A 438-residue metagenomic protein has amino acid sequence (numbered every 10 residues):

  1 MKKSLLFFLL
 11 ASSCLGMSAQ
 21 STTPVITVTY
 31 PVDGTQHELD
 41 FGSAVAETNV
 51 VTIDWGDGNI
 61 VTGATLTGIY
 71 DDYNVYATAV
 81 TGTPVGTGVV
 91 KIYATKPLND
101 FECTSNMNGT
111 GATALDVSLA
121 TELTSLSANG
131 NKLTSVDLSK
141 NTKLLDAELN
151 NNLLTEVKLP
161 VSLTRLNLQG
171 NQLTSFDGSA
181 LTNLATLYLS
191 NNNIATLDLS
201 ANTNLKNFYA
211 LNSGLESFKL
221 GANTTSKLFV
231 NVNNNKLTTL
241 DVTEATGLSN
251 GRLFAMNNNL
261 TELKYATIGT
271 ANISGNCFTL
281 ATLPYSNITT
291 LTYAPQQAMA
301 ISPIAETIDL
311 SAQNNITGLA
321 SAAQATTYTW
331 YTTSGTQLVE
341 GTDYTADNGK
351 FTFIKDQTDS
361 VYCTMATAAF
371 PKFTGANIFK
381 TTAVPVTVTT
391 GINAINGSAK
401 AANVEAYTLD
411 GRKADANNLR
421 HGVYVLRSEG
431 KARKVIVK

Functional and structural regions predicted by a protein language model:
K2-K3, V425-K438: C-terminal tail/sorting-segment detector
K2-S125, T142, C277-T389: N-terminal capping/linker segments that flank leucine-rich repeat
P97, L119-L123, K140-L145, L159-T164 (+7 more regions): Leucine-rich repeat
F101, T124-A128, L145-L149, L166-L168 (+6 more regions): Conserved hydrophobic beta-strand positions in leucine-rich repeat
T110, N131, N152, L168-N171 (+5 more regions): Consensus "Asn ladder" position of solenoid repeat domains
L115, V136, V157, F176 (+5 more regions): Canonical leucine-rich repeat
L228-V230, N234, S249-D309: Leucine-rich repeat domain C-terminal region
A383-R412: Residue-level detector of functionally pivotal "anchor" positions at catalytic/ligand-binding pockets or at interdomain
